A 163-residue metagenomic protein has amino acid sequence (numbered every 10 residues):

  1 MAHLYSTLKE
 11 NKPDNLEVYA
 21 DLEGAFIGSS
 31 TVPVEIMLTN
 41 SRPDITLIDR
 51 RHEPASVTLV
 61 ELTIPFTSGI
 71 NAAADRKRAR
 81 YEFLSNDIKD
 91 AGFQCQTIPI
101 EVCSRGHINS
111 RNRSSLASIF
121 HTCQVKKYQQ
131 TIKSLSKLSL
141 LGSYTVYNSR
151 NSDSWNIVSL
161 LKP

Functional and structural regions predicted by a protein language model:
M1-L59: Active-site metal-binding core of divalent-cation-utilizing nuclease and nuclease-like domains
E35-L38, E53, T67-A74, H121 (+1 more regions): Amphipathic alpha-helical protein-protein interaction segments
R42-I45, S56, E61-R76, V102-S104: Short beta-strand-loop-alpha-helix junction that forms the active-site gateway of nucleic-acid-processing nucleases
D49-R51, L62-F66, S85, E101-G106 (+1 more regions): Residues that form ligand- and interface-recognition hot spots within folded domains
E53-A55, D90-Q96: Short helix-terminating capping/connector loops at secondary-structure junctions
A74-E82, L116-T122: Aromatic/acidic cage segments in peptide-binding pockets
R78-G92: Metal-dependent nuclease catalytic cores in nucleic-acid-processing enzymes, especially RNase H-like/related
C95-P163: Domain-level recognition of nuclease-like catalytic cores that cleave nucleotide substrates
